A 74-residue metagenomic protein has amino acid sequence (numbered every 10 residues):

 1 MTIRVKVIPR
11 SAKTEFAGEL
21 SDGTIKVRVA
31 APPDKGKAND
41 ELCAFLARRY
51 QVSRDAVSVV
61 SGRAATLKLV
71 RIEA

Functional and structural regions predicted by a protein language model:
M1-R28: N-terminal first-folded block
V5, A12, D34-G36, L67: Generic cytosolic/nucleocytoplasmic N-terminal low-complexity/intrinsically disordered segments
I8, A30, V60-G62: Short loop/turn motifs enriched for small/polar and acidic residues
L20-D22, K26-Y50: Compact, glycine-rich, soluble single-domain proteins
K35, C43-A74: C-terminal structural segments of small proteins and small subunits
